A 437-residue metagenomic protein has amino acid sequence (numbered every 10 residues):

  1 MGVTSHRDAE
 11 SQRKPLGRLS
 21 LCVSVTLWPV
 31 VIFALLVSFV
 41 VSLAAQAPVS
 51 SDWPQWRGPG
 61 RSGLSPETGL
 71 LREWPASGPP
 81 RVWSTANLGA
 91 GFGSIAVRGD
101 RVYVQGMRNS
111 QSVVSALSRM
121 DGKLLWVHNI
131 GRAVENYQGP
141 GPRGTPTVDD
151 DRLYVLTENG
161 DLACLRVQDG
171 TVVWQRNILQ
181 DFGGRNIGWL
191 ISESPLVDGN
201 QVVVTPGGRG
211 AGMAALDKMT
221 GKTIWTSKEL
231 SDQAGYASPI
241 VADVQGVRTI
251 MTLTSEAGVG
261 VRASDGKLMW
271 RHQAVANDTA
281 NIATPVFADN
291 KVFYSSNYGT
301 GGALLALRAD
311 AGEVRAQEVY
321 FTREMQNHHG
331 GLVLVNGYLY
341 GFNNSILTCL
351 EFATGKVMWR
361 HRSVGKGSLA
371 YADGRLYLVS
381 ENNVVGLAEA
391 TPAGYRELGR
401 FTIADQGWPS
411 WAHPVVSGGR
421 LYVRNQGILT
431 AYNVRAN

Functional and structural regions predicted by a protein language model:
M1-Q46, N437: Intrinsic disorder/low-complexity segments
A45-N437: Noncatalytic, solvent-exposed loop/strand surfaces of beta-propeller-type extracellular/periplasmic domains
